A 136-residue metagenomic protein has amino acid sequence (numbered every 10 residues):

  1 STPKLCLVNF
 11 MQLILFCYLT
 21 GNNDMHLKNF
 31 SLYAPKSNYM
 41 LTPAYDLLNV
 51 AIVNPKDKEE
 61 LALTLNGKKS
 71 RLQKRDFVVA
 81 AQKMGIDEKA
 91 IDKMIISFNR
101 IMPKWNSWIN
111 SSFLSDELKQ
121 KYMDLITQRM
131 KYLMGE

Functional and structural regions predicted by a protein language model:
S1-E136: Anionic ligand-binding catalytic core segments
